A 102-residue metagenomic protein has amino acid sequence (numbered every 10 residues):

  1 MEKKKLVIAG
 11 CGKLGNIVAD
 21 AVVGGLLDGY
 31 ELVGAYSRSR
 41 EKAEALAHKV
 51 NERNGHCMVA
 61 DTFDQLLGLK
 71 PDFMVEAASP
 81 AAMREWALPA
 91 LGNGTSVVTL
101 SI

Functional and structural regions predicted by a protein language model:
M1-N51: N-terminal Rossmann-like dinucleotide-binding module
A19-V22, A60-D64: A generic local structural motif
V33, C57, D72: Conserved acidic residues
S37, V59-A60: Conserved aromatic
E52-M58: A short helix-to-beta-strand connector/capping loop
D61-G92: Beta-loop-alpha module in the N-terminal Rossmann-like domain of NAD(P)-dependent dehydrogenases, especially those
S96-V98: A short hydrophobic/small-residue beta-strand
L100-I102: Short beta->alpha connector loops at strand-helix junctions that form conserved, small/polar/Pro-enriched
